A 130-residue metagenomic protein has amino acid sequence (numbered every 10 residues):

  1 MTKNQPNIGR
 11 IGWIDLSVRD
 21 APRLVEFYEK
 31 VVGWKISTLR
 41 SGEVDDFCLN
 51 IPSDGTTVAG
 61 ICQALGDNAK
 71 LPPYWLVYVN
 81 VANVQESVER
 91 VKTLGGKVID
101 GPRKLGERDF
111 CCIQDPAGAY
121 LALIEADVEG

Functional and structural regions predicted by a protein language model:
M1-G12, L16, S37-R40, V88-G130: Vicinal oxygen chelate
M1-N4, P22, I61-L65: Short amphipathic alpha-helical segments, especially helix-boundary/capping motifs
N4-P6, K30-I36, N68-K70, V77-V81: Short low-complexity stretches enriched in small and charged residues
I8, D15-T56, T93: Core segments of cupin and vicinal oxygen chelate
I11-R19, N50-I51, D67-R90, D109-Q114: Vicinal oxygen chelate
L24-V25, V58, V88, Y120: Internal amphipathic alpha-helical segments of the cytochrome P450 catalytic fold
V31-V32, A82, Q114, I124: Generic alpha-helical secondary structure signal
W34-P72, Y120-D127: Conserved short beta-strand elements that form part of the metal-binding/catalytic scaffold of enzyme active sites
